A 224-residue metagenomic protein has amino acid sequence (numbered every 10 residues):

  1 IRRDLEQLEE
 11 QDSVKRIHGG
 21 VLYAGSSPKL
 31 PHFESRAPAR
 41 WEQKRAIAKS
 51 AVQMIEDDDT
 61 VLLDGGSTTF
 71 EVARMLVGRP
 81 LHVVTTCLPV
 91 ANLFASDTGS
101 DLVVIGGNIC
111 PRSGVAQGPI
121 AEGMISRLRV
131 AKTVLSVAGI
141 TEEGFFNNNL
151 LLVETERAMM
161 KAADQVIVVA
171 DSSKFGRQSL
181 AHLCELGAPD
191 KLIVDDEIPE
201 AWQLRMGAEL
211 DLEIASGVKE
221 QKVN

Functional and structural regions predicted by a protein language model:
R2-G66, A73-G78, H82, F94-G99: HTH-adjacent hinge/linker in prokaryotic transcriptional regulators
E10, R16, Q43, P89-N224: Conserved phosphate- and dinucleotide-binding cores of soluble alpha/beta proteins, encompassing both enzyme active
T60, H82-V83, K132, K191: A residue-level structural signature of the nucleotidyltransferase/glycosyltransferase Rossmann-like core
T68-V72, F175-Q178: Short glycine/serine/threonine-rich phosphate/pyrophosphate-binding segments that cradle anionic phosphate groups
